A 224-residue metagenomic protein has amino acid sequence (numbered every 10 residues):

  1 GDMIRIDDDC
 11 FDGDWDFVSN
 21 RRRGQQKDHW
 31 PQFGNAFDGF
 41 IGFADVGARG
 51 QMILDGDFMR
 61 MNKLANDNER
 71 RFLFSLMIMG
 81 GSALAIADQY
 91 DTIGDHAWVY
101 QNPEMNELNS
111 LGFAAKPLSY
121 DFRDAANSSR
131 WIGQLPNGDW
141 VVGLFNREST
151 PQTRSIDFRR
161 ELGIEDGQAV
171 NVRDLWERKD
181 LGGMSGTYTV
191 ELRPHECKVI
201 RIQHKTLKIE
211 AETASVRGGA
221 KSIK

Functional and structural regions predicted by a protein language model:
G1-D91: Glycan-recognition surfaces
L73, M77-G80, A85-A87, R123-I164 (+1 more regions): Carbohydrate-binding surface patches
A85-P117: Acidic/polar loop patches that form or flank catalytic/metal-binding clefts of enzymes that bind anionic ligands
W131, T187-V190, K224: Beta-strand-rich interaction surfaces with strong enrichment in secreted/lumenal proteins
R159-E177, A214: Solvent-exposed beta-hairpin/edge-strand motifs
E177-G183: Short, structured beta-strand/loop micro-motifs enriched in basic residues and often containing a Trp
G183-L207: C-terminal beta-strand-rich structural cap/linker in extracellular carbohydrate-active enzymes
H204-K224: Glycan-recognition and processing domains
